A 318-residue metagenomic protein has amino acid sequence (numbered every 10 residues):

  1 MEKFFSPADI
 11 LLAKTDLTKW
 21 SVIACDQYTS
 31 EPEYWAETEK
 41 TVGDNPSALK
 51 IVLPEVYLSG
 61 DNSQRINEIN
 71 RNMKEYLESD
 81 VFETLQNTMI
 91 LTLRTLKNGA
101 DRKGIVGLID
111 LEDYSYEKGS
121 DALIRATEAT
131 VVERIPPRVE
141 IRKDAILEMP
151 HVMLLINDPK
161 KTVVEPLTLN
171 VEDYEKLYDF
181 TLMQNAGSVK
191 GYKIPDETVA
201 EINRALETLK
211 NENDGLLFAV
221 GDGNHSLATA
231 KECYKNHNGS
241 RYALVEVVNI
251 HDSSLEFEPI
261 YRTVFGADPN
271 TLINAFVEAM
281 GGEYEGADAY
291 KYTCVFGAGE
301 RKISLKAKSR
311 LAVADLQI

Functional and structural regions predicted by a protein language model:
M1-N185, K193-P195, E207-L209, G215: N-terminal extension/subdomain marker
V56-L58, P159, H225, Y234 (+3 more regions): Short, glycine-/Ser/Thr-/acidic-enriched flexible segments
D61-Q64, E165-P166, L255-I260, I303-A307: Short conserved micro-motifs at the rims of enzyme active sites and ligand-binding pockets
L155, V220-G221, E246: Short beta-strand segments
T168-I194, F257-G282: Compact, glycine/acidic-enriched structural inserts
V199-R241: Active-site beta-strand/loop microenvironment that shapes enzyme catalytic pockets
N224-F276: Catalytic or ion-translocation cores adjacent to nucleophile or general acid/base/metal-coordination motifs in diverse
P269-I318: C-terminal catalytic or substrate-handling cores of phosphate/nucleotide- and metal-cofactor-dependent proteins acting
